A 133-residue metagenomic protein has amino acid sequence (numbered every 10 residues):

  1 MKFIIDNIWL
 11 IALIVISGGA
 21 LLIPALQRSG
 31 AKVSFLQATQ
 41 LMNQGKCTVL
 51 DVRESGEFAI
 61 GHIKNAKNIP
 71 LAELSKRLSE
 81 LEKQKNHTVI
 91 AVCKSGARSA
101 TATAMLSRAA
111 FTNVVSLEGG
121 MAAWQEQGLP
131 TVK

Functional and structural regions predicted by a protein language model:
M1-Q37, L41-C47, S55-T88, R98-K133: Rhodanese-like catalytic fold shared by cysteine-dependent sulfurtransferases and DSP/PTP-type phosphatases
C93: Short cysteine clusters
